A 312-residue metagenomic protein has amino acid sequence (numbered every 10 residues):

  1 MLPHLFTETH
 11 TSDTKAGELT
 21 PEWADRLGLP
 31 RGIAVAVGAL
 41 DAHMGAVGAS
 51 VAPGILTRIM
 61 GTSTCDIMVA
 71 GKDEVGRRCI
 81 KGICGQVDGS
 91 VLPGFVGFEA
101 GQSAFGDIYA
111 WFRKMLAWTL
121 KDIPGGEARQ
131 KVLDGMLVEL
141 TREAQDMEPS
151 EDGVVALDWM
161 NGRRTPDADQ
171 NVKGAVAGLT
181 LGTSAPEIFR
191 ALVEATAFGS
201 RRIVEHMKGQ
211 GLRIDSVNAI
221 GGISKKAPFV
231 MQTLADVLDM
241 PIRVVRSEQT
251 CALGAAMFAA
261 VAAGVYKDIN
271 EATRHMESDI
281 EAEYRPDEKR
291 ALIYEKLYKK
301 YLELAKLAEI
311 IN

Functional and structural regions predicted by a protein language model:
L2-L5: Conserved acidic, metal-coordinating active-site core of Asp-based, Mg2+-dependent phosphoryl-transfer enzymes
H10-N312: Active-site core segments that coordinate phosphate-bearing ligands/cofactors across diverse enzyme families
